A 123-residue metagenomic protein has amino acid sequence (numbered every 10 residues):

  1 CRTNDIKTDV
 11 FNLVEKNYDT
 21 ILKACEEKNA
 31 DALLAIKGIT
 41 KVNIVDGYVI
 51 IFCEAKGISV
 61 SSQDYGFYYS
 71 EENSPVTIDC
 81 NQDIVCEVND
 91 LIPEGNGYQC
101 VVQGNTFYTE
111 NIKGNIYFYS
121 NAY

Functional and structural regions predicted by a protein language model:
C1-A55: N-terminal export/targeting and maturation segments
V42-Y123: Extracytoplasmic electrostatic interaction patches
